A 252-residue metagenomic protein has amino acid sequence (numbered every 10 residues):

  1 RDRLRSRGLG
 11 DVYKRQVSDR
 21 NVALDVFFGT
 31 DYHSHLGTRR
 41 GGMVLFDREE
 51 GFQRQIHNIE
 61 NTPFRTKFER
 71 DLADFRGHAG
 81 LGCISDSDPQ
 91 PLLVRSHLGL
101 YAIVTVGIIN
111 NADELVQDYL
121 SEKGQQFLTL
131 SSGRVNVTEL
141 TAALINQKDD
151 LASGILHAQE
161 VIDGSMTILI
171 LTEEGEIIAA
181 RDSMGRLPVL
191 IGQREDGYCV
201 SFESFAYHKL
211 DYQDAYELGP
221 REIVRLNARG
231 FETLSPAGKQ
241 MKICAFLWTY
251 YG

Functional and structural regions predicted by a protein language model:
R1-D2: Short, exposed "boundary/linker" segments that immediately precede the start of a downstream structural module
R7-G219, R225-G252: Conserved short alpha-helical segments that host acidic/polar catalytic motifs at enzyme active sites
